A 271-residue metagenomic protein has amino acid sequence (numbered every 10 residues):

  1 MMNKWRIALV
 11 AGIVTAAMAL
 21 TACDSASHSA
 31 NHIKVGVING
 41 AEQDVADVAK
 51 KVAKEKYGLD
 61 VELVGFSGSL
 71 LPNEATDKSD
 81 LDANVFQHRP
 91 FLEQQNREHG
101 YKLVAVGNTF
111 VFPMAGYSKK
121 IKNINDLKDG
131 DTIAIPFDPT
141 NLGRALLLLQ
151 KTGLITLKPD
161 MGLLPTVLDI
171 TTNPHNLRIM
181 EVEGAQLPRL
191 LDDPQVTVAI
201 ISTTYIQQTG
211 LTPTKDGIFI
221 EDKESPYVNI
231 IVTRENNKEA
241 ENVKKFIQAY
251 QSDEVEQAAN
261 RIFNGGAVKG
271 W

Functional and structural regions predicted by a protein language model:
M18-A22: C-terminal motif of bacterial Sec signal peptides marking the signal peptidase cleavage site
D24-A26: Bacterial signal peptide processing site
H32, N39-G65, L71, A75-D77: Short, polar/charged alpha-helical segment
G40, S67-S69, S79, A83-E93 (+4 more regions): Beta->alpha turn/N-cap motifs
L63-E74, M161-R189: Short helix-initiation/N-cap motifs at beta->coil->alpha
V106-I155, E256: A conserved helix-loop-strand patch within extracytoplasmic ligand-binding domains of the periplasmic binding
G107-S118, Q207-Y250, K269-W271: Periplasmic-binding protein-like
G143-Q150, Y250-G270: Periplasmic-binding protein-like
